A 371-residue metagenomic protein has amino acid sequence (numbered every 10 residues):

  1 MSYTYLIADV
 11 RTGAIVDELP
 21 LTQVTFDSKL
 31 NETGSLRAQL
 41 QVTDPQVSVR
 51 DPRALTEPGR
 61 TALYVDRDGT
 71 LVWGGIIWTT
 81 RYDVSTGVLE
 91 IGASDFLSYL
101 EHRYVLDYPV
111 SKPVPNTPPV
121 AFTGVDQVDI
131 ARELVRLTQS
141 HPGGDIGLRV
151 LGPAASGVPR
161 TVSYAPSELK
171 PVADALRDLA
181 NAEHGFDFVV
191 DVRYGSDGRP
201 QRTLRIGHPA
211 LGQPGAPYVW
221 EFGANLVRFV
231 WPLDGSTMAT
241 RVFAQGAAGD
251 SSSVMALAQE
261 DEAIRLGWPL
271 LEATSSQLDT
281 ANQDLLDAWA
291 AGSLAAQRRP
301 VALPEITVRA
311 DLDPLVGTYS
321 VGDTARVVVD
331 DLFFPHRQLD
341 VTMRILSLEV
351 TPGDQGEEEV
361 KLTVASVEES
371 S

Functional and structural regions predicted by a protein language model:
M1-F122: Beta-strand-rich assembly/attachment modules of structural machines
Y3-Y5, L21-F26, I146-P153, F186-V190 (+1 more regions): Generic structural motif
G13-I15, D44-S48, T70-W73, S98-H102 (+7 more regions): Short, surface-exposed beta-strand/loop "edge" segments at domain boundaries and coil↔beta transitions
Q23-A54, F222-S371: An acidic/polar, Gly/Ser/Thr-rich interaction patch typically located in mid-to-C-terminal regions of proteins
K29, T80-D83, D191-R193, E349-G353: Short beta-strand micro-motifs enriched in acidic
D68, V84-S85, Y194-P200, L332-R337 (+1 more regions): Short, solvent-exposed loop/turn segments that connect beta-strands within catalytic domains and beta-strand-rich
G87-I91, P200-R202, T240, E358-V360: Short beta-strand micro-motifs in enzyme catalytic cores
D95-D234: Charged- and aromatic-enriched interaction segments used to assemble and dock large macromolecular complexes
